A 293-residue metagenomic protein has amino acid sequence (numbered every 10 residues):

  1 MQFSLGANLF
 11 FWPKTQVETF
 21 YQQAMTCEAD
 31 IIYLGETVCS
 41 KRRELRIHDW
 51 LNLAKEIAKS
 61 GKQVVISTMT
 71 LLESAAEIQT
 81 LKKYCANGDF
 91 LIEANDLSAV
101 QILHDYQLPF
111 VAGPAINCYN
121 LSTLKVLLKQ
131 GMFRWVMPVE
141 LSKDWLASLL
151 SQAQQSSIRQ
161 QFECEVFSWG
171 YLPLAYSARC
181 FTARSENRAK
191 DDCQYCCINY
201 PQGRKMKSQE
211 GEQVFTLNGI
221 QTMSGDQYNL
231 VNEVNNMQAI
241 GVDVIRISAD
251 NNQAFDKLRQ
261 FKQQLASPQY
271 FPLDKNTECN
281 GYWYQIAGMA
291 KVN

Functional and structural regions predicted by a protein language model:
M1-C118, S122, V126, M137-N293: Active-site pocket-lining/capping segments in soluble small-molecule metabolic enzymes
V126-M132: Acidic/polar active-site rim loop that often engages polyanionic ligands
